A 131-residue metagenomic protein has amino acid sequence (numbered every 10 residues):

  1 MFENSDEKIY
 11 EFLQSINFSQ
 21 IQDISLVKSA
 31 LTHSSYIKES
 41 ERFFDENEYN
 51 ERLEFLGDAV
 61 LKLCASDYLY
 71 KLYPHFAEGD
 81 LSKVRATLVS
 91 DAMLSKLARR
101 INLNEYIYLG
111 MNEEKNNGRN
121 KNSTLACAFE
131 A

Functional and structural regions predicted by a protein language model:
M1-A131: RNase III-family endoribonuclease catalytic core
